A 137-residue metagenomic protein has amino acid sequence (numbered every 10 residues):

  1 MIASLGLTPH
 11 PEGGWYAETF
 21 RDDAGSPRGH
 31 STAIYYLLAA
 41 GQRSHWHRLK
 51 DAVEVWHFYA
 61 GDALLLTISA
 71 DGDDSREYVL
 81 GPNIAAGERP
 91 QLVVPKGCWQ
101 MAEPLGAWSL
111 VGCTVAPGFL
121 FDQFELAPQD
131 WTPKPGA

Functional and structural regions predicted by a protein language model:
M1-V93, W99-A102, G106-S109, C113-A137: Non-catalytic, conserved peripheral segments adjacent to functional cores
